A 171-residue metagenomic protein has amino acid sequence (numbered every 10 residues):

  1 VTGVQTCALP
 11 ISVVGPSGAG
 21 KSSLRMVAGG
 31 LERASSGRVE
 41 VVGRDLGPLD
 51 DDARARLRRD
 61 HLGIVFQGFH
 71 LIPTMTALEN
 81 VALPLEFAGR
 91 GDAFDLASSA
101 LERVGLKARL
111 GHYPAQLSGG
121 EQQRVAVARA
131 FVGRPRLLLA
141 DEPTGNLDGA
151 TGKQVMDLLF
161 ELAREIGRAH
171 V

Functional and structural regions predicted by a protein language model:
V1-T6: Positively charged, low-complexity/disordered segments
A8-H170: ABC family nucleotide-binding domain
